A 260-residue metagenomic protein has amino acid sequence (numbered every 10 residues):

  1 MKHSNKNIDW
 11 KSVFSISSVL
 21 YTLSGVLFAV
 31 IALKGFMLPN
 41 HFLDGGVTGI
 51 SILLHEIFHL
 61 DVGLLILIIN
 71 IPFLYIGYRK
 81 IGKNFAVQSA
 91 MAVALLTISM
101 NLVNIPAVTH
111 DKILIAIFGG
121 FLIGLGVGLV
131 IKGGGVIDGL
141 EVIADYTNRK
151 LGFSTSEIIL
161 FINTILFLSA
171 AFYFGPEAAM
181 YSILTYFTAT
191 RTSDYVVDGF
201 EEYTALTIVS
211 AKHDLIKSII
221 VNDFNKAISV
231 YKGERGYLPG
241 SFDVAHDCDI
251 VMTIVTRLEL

Functional and structural regions predicted by a protein language model:
K2-S218, N222-D223: Core subunits and conserved enzymes of cellular information-processing and envelope-translocation systems across
Y203-L260: Non-transmembrane accessory domains of multi-pass membrane transporters/channels
